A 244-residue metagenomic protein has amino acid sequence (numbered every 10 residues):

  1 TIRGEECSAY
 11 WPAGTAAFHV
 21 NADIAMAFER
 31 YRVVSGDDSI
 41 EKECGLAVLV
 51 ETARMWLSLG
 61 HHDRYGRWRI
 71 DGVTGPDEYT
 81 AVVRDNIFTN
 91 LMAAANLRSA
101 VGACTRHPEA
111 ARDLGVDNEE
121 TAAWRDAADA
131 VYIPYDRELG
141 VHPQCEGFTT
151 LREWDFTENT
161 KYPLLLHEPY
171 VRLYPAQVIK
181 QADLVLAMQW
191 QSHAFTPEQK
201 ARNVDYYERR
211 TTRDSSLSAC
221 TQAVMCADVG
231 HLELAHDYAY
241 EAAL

Functional and structural regions predicted by a protein language model:
T1-A13, R67-N86, H142-F156, Y170-V171 (+1 more regions): Carbohydrate-binding/catalytic loop surfaces
T1-L59, T89-N90, L97-A100, C104: Aromatic-rich carbohydrate-recognition surfaces in CAZymes
G4-S8, M55-E119: Acidic/histidine-rich catalytic neighborhood
A17, M26, R30-V33, E43 (+2 more regions): Active-site core of glycosidic bond-cleaving carbohydrate-active enzymes
H19, E41-K42, R69-D71, T80 (+1 more regions): Generic, ordered loop/turn and secondary-structure boundary motif
D23, D37, D77-E78, D85 (+1 more regions): Acidic side chains
E41-V50, W68-V73, L114-G115, D237-E241: Beta-strand segments within the central parallel beta-sheet cores of soluble alpha/beta enzyme folds
